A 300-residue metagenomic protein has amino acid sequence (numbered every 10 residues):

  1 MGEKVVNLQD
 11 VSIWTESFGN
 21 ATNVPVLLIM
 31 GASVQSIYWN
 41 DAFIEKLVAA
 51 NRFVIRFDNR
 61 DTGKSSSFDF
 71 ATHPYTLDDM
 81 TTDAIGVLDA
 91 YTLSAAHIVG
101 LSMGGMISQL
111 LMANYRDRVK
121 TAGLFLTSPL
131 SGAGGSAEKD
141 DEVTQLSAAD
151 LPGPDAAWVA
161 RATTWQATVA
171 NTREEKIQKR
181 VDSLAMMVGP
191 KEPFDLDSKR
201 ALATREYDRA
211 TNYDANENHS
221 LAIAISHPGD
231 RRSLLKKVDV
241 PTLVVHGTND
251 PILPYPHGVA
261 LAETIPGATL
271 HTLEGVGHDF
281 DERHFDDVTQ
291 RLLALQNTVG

Functional and structural regions predicted by a protein language model:
V11-S67: Conserved HGGG/HGGXW glycine-rich cap/lid loop of the alpha/beta-hydrolase fold
D79-A96: Conserved acidic catalytic loop of the alpha/beta-hydrolase fold
S94-K139: Conserved hydrolase catalytic core segment
A122-N171: Flexible "cap/lid" loop of the alpha/beta hydrolase fold
L151-S233: Alpha/beta-hydrolase
V238, V244-H246: Short beta-strand/loop motif that positions the catalytic acidic residue of the alpha/beta-hydrolase fold
N249-L253: Acidic catalytic loop of the alpha/beta-hydrolase fold
G267-G300: Catalytic active-site module of serine/aspartate enzymes centered on a nucleophile-bearing elbow/loop
